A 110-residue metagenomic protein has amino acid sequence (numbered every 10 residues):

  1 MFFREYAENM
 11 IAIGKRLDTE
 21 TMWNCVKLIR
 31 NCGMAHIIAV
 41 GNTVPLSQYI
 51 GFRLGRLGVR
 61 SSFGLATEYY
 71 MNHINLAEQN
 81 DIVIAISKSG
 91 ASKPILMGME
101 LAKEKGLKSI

Functional and structural regions predicted by a protein language model:
M1-E20: HTH-adjacent hinge/linker in prokaryotic transcriptional regulators
F2, E20-W23, E68-M71: N-proximal short alpha-helices
E20-C32: Glycine-rich phosphate/diphosphate-binding loops that line cofactor/substrate pockets in enzymes
R30-I110: Glycine-rich phosphate-binding loops that contact phosphosugars or nucleotide phosphates
